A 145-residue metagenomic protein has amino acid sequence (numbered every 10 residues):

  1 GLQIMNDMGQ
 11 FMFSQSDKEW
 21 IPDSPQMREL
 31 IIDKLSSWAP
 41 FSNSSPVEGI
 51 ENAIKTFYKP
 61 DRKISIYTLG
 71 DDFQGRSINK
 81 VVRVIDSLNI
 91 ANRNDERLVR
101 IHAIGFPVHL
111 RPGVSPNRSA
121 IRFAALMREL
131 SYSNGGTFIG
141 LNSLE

Functional and structural regions predicted by a protein language model:
G1-E19, G49-N52, S65-L69, F106: Von Willebrand factor
G1-Q3, S42-N43, L141-N142: Surface-exposed patches in mature extracellular/periplasmic domains of secreted proteins
Q3, I21-P25, D95: Short hydrophobic/aromatic-rich motifs at helix boundaries and adjacent loops
N6, M12, L35, A39-S42 (+4 more regions): Sec/Tat-exported extracytoplasmic proteins
F13-D23, I54-K59, S115-L130: A broadly tuned preference for mixed-charge, low-complexity surface segments
P22-K63, G75-R76, G105-L110: Von Willebrand factor
S37-W38, D72-S133, I139-L141: VWA/integrin I-like adhesion module and closely mimicked acidic/polar interface patches used
